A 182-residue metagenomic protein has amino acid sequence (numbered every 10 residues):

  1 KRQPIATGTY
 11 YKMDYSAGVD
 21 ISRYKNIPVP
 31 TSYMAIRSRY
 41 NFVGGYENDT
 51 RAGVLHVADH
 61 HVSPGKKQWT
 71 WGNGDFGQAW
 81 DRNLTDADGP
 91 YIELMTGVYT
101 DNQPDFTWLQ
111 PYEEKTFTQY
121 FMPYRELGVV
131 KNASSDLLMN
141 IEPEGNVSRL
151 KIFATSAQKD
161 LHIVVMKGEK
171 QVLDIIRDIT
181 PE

Functional and structural regions predicted by a protein language model:
K1, I175-E182: Short, intrinsically disordered, charge-balanced linker/junction segments flanking boundaries in proteins
K1, Q119, M139-I141: Acidic, contiguous internal or C-terminal segments within carbohydrate-active enzymes that form a structured patch used
K1-E114, M122: A contiguous, surface-exposed recognition patch within enzymatic or periplasmic domains that forms
P64-G65, R125-E126, K159-D160, T180-P181: A short local loop/turn or secondary-structure capping micro-motif enriched for an aromatic residue
P111-Y112, P143-G145, I179-E182: Solvent-exposed, conformationally flexible loop/turn segments
E114-V130: A general sequence property marking short-to-moderate contiguous segments in secreted/outer-membrane adhesion
E126-Q158: Surface beta-strand/loop "capping" patches
V147-R177: Beta-strand-rich binding/interaction modules
